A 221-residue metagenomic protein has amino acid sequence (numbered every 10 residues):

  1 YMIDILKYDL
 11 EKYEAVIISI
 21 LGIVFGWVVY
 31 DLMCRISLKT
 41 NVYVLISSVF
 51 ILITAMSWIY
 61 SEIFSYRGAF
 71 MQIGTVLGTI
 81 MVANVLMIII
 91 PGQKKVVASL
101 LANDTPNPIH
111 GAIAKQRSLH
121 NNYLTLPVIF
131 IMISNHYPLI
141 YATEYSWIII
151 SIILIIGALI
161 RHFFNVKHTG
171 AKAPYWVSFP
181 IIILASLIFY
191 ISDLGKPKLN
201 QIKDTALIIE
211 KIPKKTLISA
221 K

Functional and structural regions predicted by a protein language model:
Y1-I202: Polytopic transmembrane helical bundles with strong interfacial aromatic enrichment
P108, K196-A220: Electrostatic cytochrome c docking/interface patches
